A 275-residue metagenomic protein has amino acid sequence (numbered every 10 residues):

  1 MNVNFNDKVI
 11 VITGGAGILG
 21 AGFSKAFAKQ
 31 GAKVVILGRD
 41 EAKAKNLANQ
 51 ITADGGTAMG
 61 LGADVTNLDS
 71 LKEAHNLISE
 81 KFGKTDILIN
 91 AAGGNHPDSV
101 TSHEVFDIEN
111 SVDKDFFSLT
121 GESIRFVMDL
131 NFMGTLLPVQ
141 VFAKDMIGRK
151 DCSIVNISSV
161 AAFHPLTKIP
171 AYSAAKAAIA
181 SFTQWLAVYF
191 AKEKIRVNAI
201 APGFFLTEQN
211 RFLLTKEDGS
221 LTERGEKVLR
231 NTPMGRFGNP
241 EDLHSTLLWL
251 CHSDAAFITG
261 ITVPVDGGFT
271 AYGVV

Functional and structural regions predicted by a protein language model:
A16-I18: Conserved glycine-rich cofactor-binding loop
S99-F116, T120-R125, V228: Substrate-binding pocket helix/loop in short-chain dehydrogenase/reductase
V139, A175: Active-site helix of classical SDR
K144, V188-A191, A256: Alpha-helical segment proximal to the catalytic Tyr-Lys
S159: Residue(s) in the substrate-gating loop at a strand-loop-helix junction that position the organic substrate next
H164, L248, T259-V275: Short C-terminal tail/terminal secondary-structure segment of NAD(P)H-dependent dehydrogenase/reductase domains
A191, R196, I258-G260: Short, small/polar-rich loop/turn modules that mediate ligand/substrate recognition or access, typified
